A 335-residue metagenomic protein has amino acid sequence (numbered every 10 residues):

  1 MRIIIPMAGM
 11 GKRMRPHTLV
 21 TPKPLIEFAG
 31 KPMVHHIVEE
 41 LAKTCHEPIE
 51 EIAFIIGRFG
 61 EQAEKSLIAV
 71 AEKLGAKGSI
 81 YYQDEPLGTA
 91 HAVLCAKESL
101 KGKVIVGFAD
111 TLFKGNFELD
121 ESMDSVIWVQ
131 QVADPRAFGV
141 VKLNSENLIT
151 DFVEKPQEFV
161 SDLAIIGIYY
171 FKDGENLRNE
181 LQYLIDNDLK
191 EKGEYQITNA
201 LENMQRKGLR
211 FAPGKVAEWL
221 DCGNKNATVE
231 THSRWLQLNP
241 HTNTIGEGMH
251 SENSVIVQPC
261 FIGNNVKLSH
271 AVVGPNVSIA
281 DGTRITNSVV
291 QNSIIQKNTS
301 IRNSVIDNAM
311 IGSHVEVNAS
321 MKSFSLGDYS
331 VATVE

Functional and structural regions predicted by a protein language model:
R2-I5, R13, L19, I26-E27 (+4 more regions): Conserved N-terminal catalytic core of the sugar/cofactor nucleotidyltransferase
G11-P16, R136: Short N-terminal binding/cap micro-motifs at the start of the first secondary-structure element
P24, K77-S79, L148, R210-A212: Conserved beta-strand segments of alpha/beta enzyme cores
L25, V141-L143, P213: A structural signal for short hydrophobic beta-strand segments in well-ordered beta-sheet cores
A53-G57, V129, I294, M310: Short internal beta-strands
A109: Short acidic donor-binding/metal-coordinating loop in glycosyltransferase active sites
L112-L184, D188: Conserved core of the sugar-phosphate nucleotidyltransferase
L184-E335: Left-handed beta-helix
